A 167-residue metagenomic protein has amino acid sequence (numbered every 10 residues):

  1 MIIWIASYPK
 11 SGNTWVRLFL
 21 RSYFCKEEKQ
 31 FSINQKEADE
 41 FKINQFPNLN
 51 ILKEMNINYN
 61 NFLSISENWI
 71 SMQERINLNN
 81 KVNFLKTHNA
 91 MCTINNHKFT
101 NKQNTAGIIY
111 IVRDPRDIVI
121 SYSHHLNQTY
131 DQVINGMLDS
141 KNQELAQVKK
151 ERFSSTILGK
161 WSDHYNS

Functional and structural regions predicted by a protein language model:
M1-S167: PAPS-dependent sulfotransferase catalytic domain
